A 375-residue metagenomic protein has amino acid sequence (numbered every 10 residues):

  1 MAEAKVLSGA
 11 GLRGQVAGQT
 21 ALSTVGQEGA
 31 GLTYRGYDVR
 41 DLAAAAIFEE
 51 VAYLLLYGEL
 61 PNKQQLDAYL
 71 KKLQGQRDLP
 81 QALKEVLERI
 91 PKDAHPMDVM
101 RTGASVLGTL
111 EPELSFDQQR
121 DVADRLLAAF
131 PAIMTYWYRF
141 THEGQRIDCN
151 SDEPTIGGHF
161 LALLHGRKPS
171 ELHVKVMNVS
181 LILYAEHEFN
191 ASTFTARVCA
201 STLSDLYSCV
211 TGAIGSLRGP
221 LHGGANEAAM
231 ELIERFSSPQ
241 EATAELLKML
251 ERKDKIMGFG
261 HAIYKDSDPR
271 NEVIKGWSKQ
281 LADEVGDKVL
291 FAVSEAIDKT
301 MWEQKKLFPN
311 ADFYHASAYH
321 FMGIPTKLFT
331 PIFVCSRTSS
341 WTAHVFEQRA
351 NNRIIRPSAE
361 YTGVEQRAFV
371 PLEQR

Functional and structural regions predicted by a protein language model:
M1-R375: Non-transmembrane, aqueous-exposed alpha-helical and coiled segments at domain scale
